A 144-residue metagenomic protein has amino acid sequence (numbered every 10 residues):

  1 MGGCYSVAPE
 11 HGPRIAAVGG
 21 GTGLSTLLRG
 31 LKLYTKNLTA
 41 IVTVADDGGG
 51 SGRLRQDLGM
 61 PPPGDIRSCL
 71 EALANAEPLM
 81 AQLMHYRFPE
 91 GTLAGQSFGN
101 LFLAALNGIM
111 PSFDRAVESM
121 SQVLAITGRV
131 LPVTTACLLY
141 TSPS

Functional and structural regions predicted by a protein language model:
G2-A8: A short, basic/flexible loop-to-alpha-helix module at the beginning of a structural domain
E10-L58, D114-E118: N-terminal phosphate-binding or glycine-rich loops at protein starts, especially the Walker A/P-loop of NTPases
V42-F113, S119-L124, R129: Glycine-rich nucleotide/cofactor/substrate-binding loop typically near the N-terminus or early in the first domain
L131-T134: Short beta-strand
C137: Extended, charged alpha/beta regions that create polyanion-binding interfaces
Y140-S144: Conserved small/polar residues in nucleotide/adenosyl-binding loops
